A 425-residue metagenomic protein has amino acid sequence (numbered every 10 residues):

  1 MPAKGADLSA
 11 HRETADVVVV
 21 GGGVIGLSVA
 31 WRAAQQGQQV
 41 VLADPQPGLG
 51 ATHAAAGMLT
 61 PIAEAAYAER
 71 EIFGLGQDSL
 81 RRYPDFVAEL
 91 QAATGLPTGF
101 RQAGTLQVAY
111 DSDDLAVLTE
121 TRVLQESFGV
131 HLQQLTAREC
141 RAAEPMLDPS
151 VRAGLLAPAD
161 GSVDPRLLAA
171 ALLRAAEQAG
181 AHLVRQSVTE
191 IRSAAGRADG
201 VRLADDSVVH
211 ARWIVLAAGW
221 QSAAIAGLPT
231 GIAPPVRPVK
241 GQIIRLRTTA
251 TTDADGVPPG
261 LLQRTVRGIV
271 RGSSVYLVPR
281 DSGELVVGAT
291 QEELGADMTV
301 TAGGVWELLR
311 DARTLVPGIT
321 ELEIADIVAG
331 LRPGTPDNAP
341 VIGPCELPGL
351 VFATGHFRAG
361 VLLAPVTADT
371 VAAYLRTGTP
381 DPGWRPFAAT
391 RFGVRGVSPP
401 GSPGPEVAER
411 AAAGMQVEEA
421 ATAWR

Functional and structural regions predicted by a protein language model:
M1-D16, Q35, P405-A408, G414-T422: Extreme N-terminal leader/targeting segments of oxidoreductases
A15-V41: N-terminal Rossmann-like FAD-binding beta1-loop-alpha1 element of flavoenzymes
V18-V20, V209-Q221, A368: Short hydrophobic core segments
W31-Q35, P45, G57-M58, L96-R101 (+2 more regions): Active-site substrate-recognition segment that forms the wall of the catalytic cavity or substrate channel
M58-E139, A143, D311: Dinucleotide-binding Rossmann-like beta1-alpha1 core, especially the glycine-rich loop that anchors the ADP
G74-Q77, V108-V117, L156-R174, T299-G303: Short beta-strand to alpha-helix junction loop
L155-D205, V209-W213: Helical element adjacent to the flavin cofactor pocket in flavoenzyme catalytic cores
V316-R425: C-terminal catalytic lobe of FAD-dependent flavoproteins
